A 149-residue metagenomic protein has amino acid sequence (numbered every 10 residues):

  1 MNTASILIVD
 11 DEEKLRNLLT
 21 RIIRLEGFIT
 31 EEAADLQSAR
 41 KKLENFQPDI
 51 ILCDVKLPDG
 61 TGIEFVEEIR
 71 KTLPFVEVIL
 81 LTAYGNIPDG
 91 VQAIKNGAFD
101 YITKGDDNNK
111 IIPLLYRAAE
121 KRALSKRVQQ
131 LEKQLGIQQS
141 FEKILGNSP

Functional and structural regions predicted by a protein language model:
D10, D54, T82: Active-site residues of response regulator receiver
E13-E31: Two-component/phosphorelay signaling modules centered on CheY-like receiver
R16, P58, N86: The feature encodes the CheY-like receiver
D35, T61-E64: Acidic catalytic/metal-coordinating carboxylates
K41, K56, I63-P74, Q92: Short amphipathic alpha-helix used as the core "switch/output" element in two-component signaling
F46-L52, L57: Active-site beta3 strand of CheY-like receiver
E132-P149: AAA+ ATPase active-site-proximal loops
